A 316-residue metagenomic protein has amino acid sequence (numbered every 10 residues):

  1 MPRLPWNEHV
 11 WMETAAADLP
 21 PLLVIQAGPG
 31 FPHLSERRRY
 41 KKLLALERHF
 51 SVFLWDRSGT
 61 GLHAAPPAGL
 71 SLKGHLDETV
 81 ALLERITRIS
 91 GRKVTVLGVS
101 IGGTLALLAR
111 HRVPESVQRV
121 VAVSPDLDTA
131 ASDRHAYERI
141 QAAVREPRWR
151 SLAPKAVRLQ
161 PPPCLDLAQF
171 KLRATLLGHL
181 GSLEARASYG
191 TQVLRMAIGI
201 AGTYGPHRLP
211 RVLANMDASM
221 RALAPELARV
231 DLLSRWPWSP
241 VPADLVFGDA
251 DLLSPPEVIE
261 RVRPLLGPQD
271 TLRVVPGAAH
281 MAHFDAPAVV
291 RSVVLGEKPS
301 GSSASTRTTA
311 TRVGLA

Functional and structural regions predicted by a protein language model:
L19-G28: Short beta-strand element of the alpha/beta-hydrolase
P32-K42: The serine-hydrolase catalytic nucleophile loop
A45-L62: Conserved alpha/beta-hydrolase
L76-K93: Conserved acidic catalytic loop of the alpha/beta-hydrolase fold
R92-H135: Conserved hydrolase catalytic core segment
I140-A143, P147-P237, V241: Alpha/beta-hydrolase
L233-W238, A243-V275: Conserved loop-alpha-helix segment in the C-terminal half of the alpha/beta-hydrolase fold that carries the catalytic
A278-R291: Catalytic histidine-centered segment of alpha/beta-hydrolase-like enzymes
